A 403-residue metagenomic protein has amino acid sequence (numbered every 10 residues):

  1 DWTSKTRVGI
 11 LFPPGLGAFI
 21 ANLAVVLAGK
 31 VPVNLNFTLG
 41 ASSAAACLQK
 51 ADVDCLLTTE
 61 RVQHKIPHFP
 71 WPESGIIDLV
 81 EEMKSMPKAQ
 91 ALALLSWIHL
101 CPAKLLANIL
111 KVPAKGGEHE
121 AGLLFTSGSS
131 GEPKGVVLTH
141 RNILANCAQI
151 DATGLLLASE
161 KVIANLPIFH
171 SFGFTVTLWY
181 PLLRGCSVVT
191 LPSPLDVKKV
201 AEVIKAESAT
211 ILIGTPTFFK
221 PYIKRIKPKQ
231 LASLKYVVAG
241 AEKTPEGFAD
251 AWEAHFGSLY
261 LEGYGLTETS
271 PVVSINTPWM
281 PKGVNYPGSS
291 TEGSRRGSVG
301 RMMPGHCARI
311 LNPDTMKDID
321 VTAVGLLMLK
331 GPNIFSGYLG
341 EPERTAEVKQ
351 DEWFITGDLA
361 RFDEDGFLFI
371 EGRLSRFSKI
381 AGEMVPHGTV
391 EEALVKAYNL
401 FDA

Functional and structural regions predicted by a protein language model:
D1-L39, N165-P167, M384: Conserved AMP-binding/adenylate-forming
L56, L212, G331, S336-G337 (+1 more regions): AMP-binding/adenylate-forming catalytic core of the ANL superfamily
I76-F125, E132, L155-K161: Conserved pre-ATP/AMP-binding loop-to-beta segment of ANL
I98-L100, A209-G214, I223-S294, C307: Gly/Ser/Thr-rich phosphate-binding loop
P102-L105, V136-L157, F219-I223: Conserved structural elements of the adenylate-forming
L144-K161, F169-T210, R225: Conserved AMP-binding/adenylation subdomain of ANL enzymes
G257, S289-R296, K317, N333-G357 (+3 more regions): Conserved ANL (AMP-binding/adenylate-forming) active-site segment centered on the GW(Y/F)…HTG consensus within
G305-M328, E347, R361-D365: Conserved beta-loop-beta connector loops within the AMP-binding
